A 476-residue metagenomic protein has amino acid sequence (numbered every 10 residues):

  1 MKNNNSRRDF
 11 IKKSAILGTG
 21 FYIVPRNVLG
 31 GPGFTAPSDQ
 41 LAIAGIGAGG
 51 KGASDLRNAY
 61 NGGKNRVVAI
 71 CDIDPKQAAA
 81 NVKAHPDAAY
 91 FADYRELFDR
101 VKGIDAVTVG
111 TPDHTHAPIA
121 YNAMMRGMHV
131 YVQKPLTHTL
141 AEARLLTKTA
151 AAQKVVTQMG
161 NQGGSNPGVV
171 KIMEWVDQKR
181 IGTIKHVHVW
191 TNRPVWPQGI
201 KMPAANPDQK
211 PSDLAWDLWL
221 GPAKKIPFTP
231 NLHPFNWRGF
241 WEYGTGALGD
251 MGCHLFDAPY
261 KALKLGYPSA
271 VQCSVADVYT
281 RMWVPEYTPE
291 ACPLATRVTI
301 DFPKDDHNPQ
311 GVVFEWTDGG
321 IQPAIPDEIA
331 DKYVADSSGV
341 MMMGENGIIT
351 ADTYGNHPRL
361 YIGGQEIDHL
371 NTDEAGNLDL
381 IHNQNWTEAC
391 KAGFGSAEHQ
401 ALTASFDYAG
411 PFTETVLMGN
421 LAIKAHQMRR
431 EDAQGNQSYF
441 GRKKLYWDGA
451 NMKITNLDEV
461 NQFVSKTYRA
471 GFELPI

Functional and structural regions predicted by a protein language model:
M1-G18: N-terminal secretory signal peptides and thylakoid transit peptides that target proteins across membranes
S14-H85, G163-N166, P259: N-terminal Rossmann-like dinucleotide-binding module
N81-A88, T149-Q153: Short, conserved SAM-binding/catalytic segment of Class I S-adenosyl-L-methionine-dependent methyltransferases
A89-D93: Conserved SAM-binding strand-loop segment of SAM-dependent methyltransferases
V107-T108: N-terminal Rossmann-like NAD(P) cofactor-binding module of classical short-chain dehydrogenase/reductase
A117-S165, K179, R442: Beta-strand-loop-alpha-helix segment that lines the small-molecule cofactor/substrate pocket of alpha/beta enzymes
P167-A215, W219: Rossmann-like NAD(P)H-binding beta-loop-alpha module
P207-D208, S212-F394, L402-S405, P411-A450 (+2 more regions): Glycine-rich, aromatic-lined ligand/substrate-binding cores of catalytic and carbohydrate-binding domains
